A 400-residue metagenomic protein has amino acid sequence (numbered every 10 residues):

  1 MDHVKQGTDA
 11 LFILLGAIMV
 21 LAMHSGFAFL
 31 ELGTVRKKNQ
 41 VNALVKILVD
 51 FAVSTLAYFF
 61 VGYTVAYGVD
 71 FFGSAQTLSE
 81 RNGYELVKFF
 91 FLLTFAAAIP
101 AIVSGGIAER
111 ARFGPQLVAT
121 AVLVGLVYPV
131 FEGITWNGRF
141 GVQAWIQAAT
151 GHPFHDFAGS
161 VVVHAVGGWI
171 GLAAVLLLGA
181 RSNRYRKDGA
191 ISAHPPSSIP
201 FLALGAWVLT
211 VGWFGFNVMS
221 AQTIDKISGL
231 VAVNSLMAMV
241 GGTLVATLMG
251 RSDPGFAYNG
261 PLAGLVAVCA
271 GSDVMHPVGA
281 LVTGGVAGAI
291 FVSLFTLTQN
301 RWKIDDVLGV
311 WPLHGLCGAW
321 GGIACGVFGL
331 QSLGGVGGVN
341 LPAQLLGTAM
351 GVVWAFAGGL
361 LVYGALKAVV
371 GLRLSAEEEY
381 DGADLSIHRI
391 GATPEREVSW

Functional and structural regions predicted by a protein language model:
M1-W400: Hydrophobic alpha-helical transmembrane bundles of multi-pass membrane proteins
